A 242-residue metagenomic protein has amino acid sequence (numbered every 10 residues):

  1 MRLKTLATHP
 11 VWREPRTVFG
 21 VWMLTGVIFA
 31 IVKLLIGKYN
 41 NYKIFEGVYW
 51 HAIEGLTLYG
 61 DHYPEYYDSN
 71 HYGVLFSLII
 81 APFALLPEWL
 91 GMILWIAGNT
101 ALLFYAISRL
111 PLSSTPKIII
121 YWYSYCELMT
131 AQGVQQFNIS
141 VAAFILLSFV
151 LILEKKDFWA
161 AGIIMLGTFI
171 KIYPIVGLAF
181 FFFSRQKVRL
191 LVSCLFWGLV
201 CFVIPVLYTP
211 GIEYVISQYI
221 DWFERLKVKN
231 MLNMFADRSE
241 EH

Functional and structural regions predicted by a protein language model:
R2-W159, S184-E241: Primarily membrane-embedded glycan-assembly and transfer machineries that use lipid-linked glycans
F158-F182: Membrane-interface alpha helices of multi-pass inner-membrane proteins
